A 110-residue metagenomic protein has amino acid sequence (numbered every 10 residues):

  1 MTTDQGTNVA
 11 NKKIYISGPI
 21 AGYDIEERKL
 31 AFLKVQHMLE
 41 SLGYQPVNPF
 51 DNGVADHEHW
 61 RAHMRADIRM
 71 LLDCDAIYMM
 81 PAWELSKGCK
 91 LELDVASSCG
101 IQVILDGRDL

Functional and structural regions predicted by a protein language model:
M1-L110: Conserved catalytic or regulatory cores that recognize and/or transform ribose-phosphate-containing ligands
